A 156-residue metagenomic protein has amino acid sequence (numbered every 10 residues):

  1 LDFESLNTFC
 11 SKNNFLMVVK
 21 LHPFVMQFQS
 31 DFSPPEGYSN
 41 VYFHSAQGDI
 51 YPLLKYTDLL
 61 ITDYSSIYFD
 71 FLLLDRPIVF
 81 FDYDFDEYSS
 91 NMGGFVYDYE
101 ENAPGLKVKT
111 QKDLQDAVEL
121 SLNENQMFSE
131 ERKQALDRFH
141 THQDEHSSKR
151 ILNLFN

Functional and structural regions predicted by a protein language model:
L1-P34, V108-T110: Conserved catalytic-core segment of nucleotide-activated headgroup transferases in glycan assembly
L16, P52-L53, D70, P77: Acidic donor-binding helix in nucleotide-sugar-dependent glycosyltransferases
M17, I61, F71, L114 (+1 more regions): Hydrophobic, well-ordered secondary-structure elements that form the walls of internal hydrophobic environments
V18, Y42, L59-I61, V79 (+1 more regions): Hydrophobic/aromatic beta-strand patches that form the interior of the parallel beta-sheet core in alpha/beta enzyme
P23-F69: Donor nucleotide-activated moiety binding/catalytic core segment of transferases that use nucleotide-activated donors
F32-G37, S66-F139: Catalytic binding pocket for nucleotide-activated donors in carbohydrate/polymer assembly enzymes
Q143-N156: C-terminal alpha-helical cap of glycosyltransferases
